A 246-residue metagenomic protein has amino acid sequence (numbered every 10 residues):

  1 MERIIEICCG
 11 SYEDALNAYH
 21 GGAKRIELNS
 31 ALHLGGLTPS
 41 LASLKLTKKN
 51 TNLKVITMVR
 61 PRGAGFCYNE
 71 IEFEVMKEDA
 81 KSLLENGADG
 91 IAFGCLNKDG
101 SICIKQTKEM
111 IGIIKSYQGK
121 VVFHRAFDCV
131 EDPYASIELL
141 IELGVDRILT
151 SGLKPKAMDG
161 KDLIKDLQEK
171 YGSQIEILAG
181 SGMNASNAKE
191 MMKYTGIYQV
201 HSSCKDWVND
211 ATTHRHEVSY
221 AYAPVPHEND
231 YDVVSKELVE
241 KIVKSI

Functional and structural regions predicted by a protein language model:
R3-I7, I26-L28, V55-V59, I91-F93 (+4 more regions): Hydrophobic faces of well-ordered beta-strands that scaffold small-molecule active sites in alpha/beta enzyme cores
G10-N17, C67-D79, D128-L143, L167 (+2 more regions): Catalytic cores of alpha/beta
E13, L32-T51, L96-I114, V130-A135 (+3 more regions): Active-site-adjacent beta->alpha loops and helix N-cap segments on the catalytic face of soluble alpha/beta enzymes
G21-I26, T51-L53, G87-G90, S116-Q118 (+3 more regions): Glycine-enriched alpha-helix->loop->beta-strand junction motifs that scaffold or abut catalytic
E27-L37, S82, N86-K98, V145-M158 (+1 more regions): Glycine-rich phosphate-binding active-site loops on the catalytic face of alpha/beta enzymes
A42, T47, L53-T107: Glycine/small-residue-rich loop that forms an oxyanion/phosphate-binding "nest" at active or ligand-binding sites
Q118-M158: Histidine/lysine/aspartate-rich catalytic loop segments that bind and position anionic ligands
Y171-I246: C-terminal alpha-helical cap/extension of soluble enzyme domains
